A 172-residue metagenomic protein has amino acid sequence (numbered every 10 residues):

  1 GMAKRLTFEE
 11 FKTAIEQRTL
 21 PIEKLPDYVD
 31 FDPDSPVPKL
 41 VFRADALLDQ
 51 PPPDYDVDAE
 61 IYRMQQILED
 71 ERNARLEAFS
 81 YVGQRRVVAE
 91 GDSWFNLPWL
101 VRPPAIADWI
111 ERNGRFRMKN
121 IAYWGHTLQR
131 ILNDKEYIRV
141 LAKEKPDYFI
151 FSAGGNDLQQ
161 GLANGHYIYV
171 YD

Functional and structural regions predicted by a protein language model:
G1-M2, D172: Short intrinsically disordered, low-complexity coil segments enriched in acidic
A3-R63: Helix-enriched interaction subdomains in cytosolic or periplasmic regions, typified by TIR/SEFIR signaling/NADase cores
K4, K12, K24, K39 (+4 more regions): Context-gated lysine
L6, L20, L25, L40 (+9 more regions): Generic detector of leucine side chains in alpha-helical contexts
F8-F11, F31, F42, F79 (+4 more regions): Phenylalanine-focused residue identity feature
A14-I15, A89, L128-I131: Short alpha-helical interface patches
D45-Y123: Serine-esterase "nucleophile elbow" of acetyl-processing enzymes
W94-D172: Conserved SGNH/GDSL esterase-like catalytic core that processes O-acyl groups on lipids and polysaccharides
